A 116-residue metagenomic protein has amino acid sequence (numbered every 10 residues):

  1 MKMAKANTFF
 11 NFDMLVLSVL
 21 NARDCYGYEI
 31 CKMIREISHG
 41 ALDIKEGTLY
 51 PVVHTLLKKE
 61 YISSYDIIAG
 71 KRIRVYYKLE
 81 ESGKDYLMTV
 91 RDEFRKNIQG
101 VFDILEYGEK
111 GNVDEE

Functional and structural regions predicted by a protein language model:
K2-A6, Y65-D66: Short beta-strand/turn micro-motifs at beta-sheet edges
A4-T48: N-terminal helix-turn-helix DNA-binding core of bacterial DNA-binding proteins
A22, E36, G40, T55-K58 (+2 more regions): Conserved amphipathic alpha-helical interaction elements at protein-protein interfaces in regulatory, energy-coupling
L49-Y50, L56: Basic amphipathic alpha-helical segments that dock to polyanions
L57-I73, K78: Beta-hairpin "wing" of winged helix-turn-helix
L79-K84: Accessory beta->alpha helical hairpin/"wing" motif in late/C-terminal subdomains of nucleic-acid enzymes
D85-E116: Amphipathic alpha-helical dimerization/coiled-coil segments that flank or bridge DNA-binding/regulatory modules
